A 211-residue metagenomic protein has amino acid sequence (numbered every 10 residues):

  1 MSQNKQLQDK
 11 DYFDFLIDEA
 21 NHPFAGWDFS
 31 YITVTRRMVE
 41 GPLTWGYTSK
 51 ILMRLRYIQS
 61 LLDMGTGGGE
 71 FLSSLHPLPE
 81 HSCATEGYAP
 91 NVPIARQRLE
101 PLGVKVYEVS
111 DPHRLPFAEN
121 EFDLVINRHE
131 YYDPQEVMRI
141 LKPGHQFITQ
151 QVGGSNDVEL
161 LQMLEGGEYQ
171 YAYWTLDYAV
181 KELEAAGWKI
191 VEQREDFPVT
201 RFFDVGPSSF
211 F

Functional and structural regions predicted by a protein language model:
G26-Y31, M38-S60, E70-F71: Conserved alpha-helix/loop element of class I SAM-dependent methyltransferases that forms part of the SAM/SAH-binding
S60-R114: Class I SAM-dependent methyltransferase SAM/SAH-binding core
R114-L124: A short acidic, Gly/Pro-enriched loop at the edge of an enzyme's catalytic core that lines a small-molecule cofactor
Y132-I148: A short glycine-rich, Lys/Arg-flanked "PGG" loop and its adjoining helix->strand segment in the class I
V152-Q170: Short, glycine-/aromatic-enriched active-site segment of Class I SAM-dependent methyltransferases
Y171-G187: Short alpha-helix
W188-V199: Conserved S-adenosyl-L-methionine
P198-F211: C-terminal helical/coil "lid" or tail adjacent to the Rossmann-like core of SAM-dependent
